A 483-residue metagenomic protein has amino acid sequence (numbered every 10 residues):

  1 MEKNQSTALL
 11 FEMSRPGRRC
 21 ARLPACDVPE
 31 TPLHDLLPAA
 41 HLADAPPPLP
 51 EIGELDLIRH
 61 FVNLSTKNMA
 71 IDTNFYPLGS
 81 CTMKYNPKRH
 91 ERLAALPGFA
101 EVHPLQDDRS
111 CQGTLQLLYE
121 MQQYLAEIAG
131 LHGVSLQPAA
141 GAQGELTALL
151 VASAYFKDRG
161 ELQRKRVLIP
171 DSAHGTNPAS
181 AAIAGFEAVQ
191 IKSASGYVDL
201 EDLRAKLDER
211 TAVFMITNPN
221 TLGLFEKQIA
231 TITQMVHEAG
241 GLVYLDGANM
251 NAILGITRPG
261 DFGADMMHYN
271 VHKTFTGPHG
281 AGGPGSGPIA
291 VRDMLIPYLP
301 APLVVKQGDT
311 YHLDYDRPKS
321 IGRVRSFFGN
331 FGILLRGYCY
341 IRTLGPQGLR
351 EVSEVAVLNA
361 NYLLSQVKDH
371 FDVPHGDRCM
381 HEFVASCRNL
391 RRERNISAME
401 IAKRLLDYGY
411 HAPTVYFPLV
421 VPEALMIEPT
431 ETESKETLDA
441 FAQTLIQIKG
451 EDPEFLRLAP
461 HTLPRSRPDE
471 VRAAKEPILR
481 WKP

Functional and structural regions predicted by a protein language model:
M1-S135, L150, L200, T257 (+3 more regions): Non-catalytic terminal extensions of PLP-dependent enzymes
H103-Q106, L136-P138, I191, T217: Cysteine-centered functional microenvironments
G113, G144-G308, N395-I396, E423: Conserved PLP-enzyme active-site core in the AAT-like
H132-P138, R166-I169: A short, small-residue-rich loop immediately preceding and capping a beta-strand
